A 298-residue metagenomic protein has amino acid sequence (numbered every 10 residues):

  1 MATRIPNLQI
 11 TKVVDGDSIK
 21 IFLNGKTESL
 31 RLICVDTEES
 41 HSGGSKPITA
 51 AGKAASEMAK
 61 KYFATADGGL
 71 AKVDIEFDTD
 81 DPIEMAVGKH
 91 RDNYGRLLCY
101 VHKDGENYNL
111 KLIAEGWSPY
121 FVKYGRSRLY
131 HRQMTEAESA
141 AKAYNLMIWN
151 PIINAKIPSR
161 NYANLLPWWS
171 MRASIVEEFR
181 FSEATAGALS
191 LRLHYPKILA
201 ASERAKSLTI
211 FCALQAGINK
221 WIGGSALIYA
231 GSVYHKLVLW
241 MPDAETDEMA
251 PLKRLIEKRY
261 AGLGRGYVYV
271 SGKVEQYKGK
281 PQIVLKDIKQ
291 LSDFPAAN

Functional and structural regions predicted by a protein language model:
M1-E115, F121, G231-L252, A261: Electropositive
M1-P6, G25-T27, E203-T209, R265-Y269: Short coil-to-beta-strand transition motifs
Q9, R31, F211-A213, S271-K273: Residues located in well-ordered beta-strands
K20, D74, T209-F211, Y269-S271: Beta-strand secondary-structure signal
G25-K26, T79-D81, A216-I218, K273-K278: Short, charged beta-turn/beta-strand-edge "cap" motif at the junction between a beta-strand and an adjacent loop
A54-T65, E136-I153, E257-G266, V270: A short, charged
Y94, H102-R172: Extended, hydrophobic interaction surfaces within ordered domains
I153-Y267, Q276, K280-N298: OB-fold nucleic-acid-binding modules
